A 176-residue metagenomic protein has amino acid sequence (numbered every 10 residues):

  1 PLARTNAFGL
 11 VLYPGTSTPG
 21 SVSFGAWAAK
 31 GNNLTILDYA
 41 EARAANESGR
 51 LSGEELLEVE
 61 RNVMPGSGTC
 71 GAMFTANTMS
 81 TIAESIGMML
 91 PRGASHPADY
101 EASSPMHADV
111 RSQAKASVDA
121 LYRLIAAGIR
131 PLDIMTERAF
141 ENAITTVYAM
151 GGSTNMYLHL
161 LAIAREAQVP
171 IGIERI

Functional and structural regions predicted by a protein language model:
P1-N142, V147: Active-site cavity-forming subdomains of large catalytic enzyme subunits
L158-V169: Alpha-helical support elements that line or immediately flank enzyme active sites and cofactor-binding pockets
G172: Short, well-structured active-site flanking segments
I176: Hard-cation-handling environments
